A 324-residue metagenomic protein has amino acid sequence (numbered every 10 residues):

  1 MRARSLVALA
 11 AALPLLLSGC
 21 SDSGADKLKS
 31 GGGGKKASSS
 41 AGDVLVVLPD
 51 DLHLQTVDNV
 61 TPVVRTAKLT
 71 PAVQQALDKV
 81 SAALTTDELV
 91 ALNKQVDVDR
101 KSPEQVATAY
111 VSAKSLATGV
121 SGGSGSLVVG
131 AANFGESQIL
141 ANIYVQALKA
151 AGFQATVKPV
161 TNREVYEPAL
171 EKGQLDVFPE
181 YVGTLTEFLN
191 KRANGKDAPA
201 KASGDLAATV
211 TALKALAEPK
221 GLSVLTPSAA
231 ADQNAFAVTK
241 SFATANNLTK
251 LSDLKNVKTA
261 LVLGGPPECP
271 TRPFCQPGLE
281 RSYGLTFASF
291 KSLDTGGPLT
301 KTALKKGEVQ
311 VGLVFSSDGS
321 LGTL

Functional and structural regions predicted by a protein language model:
M1-V7: Bacterial N-terminal signal peptides that target proteins for export
P14-G19: C-terminal motif of bacterial Sec signal peptides marking the signal peptidase cleavage site
A25-D43, P179-N194, T209-A212, K305-L324: A ligand-binding cleft/hinge motif common to bilobed small-molecule-binding domains
A37-Q74, G221-L222, S228-A231, S317 (+1 more regions): Periplasmic-binding protein-like
D51-L127, G135-E136, P270-R272, G278-E280 (+1 more regions): An extracytoplasmic/periplasmic, membrane-proximal ligand-sensing/linker region
T56, P103-Q105, S126-V160, S228-K306 (+1 more regions): Bilobed "Venus flytrap"/periplasmic-binding protein-like clamshell domains and structurally analogous long
A67-T70, A82-T86, A202-V262: A conserved helix-loop-strand patch within extracytoplasmic ligand-binding domains of the periplasmic binding
P159-D176, V182-L189, A193-N194: Acidic helix-start/capping segments at beta-turn-to-alpha-helix junctions
